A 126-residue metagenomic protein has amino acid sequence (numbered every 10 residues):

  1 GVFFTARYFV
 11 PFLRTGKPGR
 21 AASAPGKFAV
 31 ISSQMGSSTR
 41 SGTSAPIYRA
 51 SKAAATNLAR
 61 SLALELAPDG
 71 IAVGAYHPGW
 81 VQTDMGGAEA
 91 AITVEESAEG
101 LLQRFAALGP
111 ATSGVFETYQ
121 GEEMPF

Functional and structural regions predicted by a protein language model:
G1-F4, V10-P68: Catalytic loop of short-chain dehydrogenase/reductase
T5, S51, T83, S113: Ser/Thr-centric signal marking residues that sit in or immediately flank functional binding/regulatory motifs
P11, G36-S37, W80-T83, G87: Active-site micro-motifs of SAM-dependent methyltransferase domains
S33-M35, A45, A75-Q82, E123: PG/GG-rich flexible active-site loop of Rossmann-like NAD(P)H-dependent oxidoreductases, especially the SDR superfamily
T43-P46, M85, E89: Conserved short-loop catalytic and cofactor-binding motifs
T56, A63-Y76, V81, A111-F116: Conserved Rossmann-fold SDR core element
A75-P78, G87-F126: C-terminal helical subdomain
